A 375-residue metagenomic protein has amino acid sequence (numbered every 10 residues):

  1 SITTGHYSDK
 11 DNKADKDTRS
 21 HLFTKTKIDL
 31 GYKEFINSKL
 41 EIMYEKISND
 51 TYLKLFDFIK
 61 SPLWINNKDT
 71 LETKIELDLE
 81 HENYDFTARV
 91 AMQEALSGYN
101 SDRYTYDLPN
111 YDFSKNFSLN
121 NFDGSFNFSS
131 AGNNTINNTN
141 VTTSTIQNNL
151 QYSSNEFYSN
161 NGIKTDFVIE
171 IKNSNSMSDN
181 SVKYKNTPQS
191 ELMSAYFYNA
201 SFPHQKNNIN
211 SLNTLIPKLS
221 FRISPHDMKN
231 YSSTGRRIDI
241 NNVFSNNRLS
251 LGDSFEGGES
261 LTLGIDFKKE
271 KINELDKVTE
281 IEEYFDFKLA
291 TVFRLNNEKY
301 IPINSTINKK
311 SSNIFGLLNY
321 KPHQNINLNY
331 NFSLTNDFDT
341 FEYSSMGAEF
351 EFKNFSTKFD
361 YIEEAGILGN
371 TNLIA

Functional and structural regions predicted by a protein language model:
S1-A375: Outer-membrane beta-barrel proteins and related beta-barrel translocases across Gram-negative bacteria
